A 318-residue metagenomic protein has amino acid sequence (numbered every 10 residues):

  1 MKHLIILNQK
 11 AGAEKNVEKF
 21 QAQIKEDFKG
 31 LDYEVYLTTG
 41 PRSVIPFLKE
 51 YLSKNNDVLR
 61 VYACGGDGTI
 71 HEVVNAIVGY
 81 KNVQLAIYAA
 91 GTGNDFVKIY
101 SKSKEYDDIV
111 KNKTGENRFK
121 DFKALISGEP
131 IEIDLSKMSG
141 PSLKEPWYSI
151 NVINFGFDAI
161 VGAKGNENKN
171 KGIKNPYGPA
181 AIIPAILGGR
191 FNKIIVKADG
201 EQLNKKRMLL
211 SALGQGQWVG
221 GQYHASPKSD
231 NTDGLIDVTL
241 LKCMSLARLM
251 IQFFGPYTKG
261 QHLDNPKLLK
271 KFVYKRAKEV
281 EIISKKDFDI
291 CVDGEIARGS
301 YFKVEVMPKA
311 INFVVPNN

Functional and structural regions predicted by a protein language model:
M1-C64, H71, N75, E116-K120: ATP/NTP phosphate-donor binding region
I6, T38, G79-L209: Catalytic core of DAGKc-family lipid kinases
Q9-K10, G140-S142, I153-F157, G214-Q217 (+1 more regions): Glycine-rich beta-alpha junction loops
V17-K19, V74-I77, K98-Y100, H224-A225: Short amphipathic alpha-helical segments
N154, D158, A212-S226, I296: Glycine-rich phosphate/pyrophosphate-binding beta-alpha loops
D158-V161, N204-K205, W218-Q222, L246-L249: Short acidic/glycine-rich loop or secondary-structure boundary segments that cap or lie
K169-G178, G221, P227-R248: Gly/Ser/Thr-rich active-site loops/lids in small-molecule metabolic enzymes that frequently grip phosphoryl groups
A198-G200, K205, D230-N231, L240-N318: ATP/nucleoside-binding phosphotransfer catalytic cores, i.e., glycine-rich phosphate-binding loops
